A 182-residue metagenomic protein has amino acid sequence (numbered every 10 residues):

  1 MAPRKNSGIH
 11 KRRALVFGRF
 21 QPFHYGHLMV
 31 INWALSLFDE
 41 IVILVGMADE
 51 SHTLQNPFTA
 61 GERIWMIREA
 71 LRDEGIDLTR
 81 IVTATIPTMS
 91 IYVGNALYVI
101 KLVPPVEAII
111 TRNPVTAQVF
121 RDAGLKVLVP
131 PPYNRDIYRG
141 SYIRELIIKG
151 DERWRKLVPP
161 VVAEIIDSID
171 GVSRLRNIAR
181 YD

Functional and structural regions predicted by a protein language model:
M1-D182: Nucleotidyltransferase catalytic core that binds NTPs
